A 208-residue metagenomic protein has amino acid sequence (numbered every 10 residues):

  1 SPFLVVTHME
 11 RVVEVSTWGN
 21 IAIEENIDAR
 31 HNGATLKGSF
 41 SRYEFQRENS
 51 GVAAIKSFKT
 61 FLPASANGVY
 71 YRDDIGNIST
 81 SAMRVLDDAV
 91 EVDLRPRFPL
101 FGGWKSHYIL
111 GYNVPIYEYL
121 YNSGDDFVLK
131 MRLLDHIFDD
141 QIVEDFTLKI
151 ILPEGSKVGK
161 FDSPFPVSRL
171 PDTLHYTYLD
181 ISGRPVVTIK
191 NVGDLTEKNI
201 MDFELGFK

Functional and structural regions predicted by a protein language model:
S1-K208: Lumenal/extracellular ectodomains and adaptor appendage modules of the eukaryotic vesicle/secretory system
